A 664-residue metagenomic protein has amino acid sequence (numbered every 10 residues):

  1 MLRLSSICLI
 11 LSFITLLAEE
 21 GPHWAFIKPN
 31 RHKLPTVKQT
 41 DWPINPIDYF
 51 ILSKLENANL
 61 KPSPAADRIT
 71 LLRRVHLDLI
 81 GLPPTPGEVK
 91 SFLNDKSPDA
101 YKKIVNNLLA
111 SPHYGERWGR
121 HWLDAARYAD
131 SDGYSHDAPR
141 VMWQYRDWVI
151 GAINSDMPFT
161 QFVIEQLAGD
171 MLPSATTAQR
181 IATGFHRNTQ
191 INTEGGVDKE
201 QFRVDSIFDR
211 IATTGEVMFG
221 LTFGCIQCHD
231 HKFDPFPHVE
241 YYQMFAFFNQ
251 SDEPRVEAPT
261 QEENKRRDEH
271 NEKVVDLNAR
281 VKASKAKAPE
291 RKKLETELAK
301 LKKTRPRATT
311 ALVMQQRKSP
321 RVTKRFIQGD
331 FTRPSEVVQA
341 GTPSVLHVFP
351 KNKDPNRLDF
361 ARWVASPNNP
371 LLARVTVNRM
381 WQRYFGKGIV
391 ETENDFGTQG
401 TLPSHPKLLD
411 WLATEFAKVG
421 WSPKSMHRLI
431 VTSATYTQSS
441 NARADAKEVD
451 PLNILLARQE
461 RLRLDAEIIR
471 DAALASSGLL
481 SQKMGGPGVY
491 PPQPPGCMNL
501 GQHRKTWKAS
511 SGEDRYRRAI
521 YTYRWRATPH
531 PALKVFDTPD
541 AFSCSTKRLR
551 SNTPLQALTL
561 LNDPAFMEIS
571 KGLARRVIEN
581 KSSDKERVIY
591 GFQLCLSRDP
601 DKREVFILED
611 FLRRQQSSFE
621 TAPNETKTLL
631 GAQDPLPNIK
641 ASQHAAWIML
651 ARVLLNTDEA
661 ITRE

Functional and structural regions predicted by a protein language model:
S5-T15: Bacterial N-terminal signal peptides
L17-P35, S155, T160-I207, Q250-P254 (+3 more regions): Post-cleavage N-terminal segment of exported redox proteins
T36, F202-G215, A283-S284, P289 (+1 more regions): Electrostatic cytochrome c docking/interface patches
Q39-R73, D78, L82-H113, R127-S174 (+8 more regions): Primarily short, surface-exposed interaction patches in extracytoplasmic proteins
M171-E272, L533, S545: Sequence context surrounding c-type heme c attachment/ligation sites in exported
Y523-R526, K534-C544: A structural supersecondary motif
L650: Short, surface-exposed polybasic-aromatic patches that bind anionic ligands, especially phosphate groups
